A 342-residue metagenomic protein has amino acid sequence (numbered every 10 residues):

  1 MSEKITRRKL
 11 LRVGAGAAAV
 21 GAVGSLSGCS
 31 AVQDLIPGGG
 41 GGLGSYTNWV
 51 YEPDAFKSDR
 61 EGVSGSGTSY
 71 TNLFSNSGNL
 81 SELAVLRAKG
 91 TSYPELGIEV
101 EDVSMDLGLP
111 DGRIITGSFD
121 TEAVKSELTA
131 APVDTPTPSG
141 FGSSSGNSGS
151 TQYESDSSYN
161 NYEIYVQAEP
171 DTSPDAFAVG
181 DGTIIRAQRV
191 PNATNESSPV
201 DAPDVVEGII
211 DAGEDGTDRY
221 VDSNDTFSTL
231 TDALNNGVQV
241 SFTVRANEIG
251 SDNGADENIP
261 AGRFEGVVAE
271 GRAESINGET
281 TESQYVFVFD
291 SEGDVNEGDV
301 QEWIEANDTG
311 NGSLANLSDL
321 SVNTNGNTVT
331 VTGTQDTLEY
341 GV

Functional and structural regions predicted by a protein language model:
S2-K4, R8-A17, C29-D111, T116-V342: Soluble, non-membrane globular domain cores that form compact, hydrophobic packing and curved binding surfaces
